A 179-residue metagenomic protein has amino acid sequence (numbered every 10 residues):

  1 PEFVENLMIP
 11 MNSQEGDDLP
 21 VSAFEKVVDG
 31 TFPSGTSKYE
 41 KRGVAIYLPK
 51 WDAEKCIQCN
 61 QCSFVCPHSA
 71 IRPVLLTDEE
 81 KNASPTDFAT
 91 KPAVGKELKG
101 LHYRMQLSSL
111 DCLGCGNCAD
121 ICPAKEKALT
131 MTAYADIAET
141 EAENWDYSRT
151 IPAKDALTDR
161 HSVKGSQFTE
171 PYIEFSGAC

Functional and structural regions predicted by a protein language model:
P1-C112, A119-C179: Ferredoxin-type iron-sulfur electron-transfer modules and their immediate structural context
